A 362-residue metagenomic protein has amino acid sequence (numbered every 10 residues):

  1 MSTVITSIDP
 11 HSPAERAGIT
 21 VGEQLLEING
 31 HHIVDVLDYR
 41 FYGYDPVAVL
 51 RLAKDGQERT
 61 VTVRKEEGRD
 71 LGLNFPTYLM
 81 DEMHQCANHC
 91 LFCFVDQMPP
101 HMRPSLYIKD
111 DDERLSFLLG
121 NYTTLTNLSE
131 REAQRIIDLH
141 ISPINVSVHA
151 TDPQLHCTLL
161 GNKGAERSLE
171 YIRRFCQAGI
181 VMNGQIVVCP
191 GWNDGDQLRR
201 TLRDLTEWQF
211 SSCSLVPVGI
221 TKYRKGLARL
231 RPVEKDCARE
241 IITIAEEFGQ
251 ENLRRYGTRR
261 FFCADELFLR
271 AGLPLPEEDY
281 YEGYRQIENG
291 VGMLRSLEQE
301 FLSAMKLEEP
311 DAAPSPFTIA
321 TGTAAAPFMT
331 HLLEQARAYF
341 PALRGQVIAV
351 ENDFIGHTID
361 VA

Functional and structural regions predicted by a protein language model:
A14, G22-L25, L50, C93: Terminal peptide-recognition signature
R16-V34: Conserved PDZ fold ligand-binding element
H31-Y39, R59-V61: Short, Lys/Arg- and Gly-enriched loop/turn segments at beta-strand edges
L37-R51, E66-G68: Short, compositionally biased
G56-E58, E67-W208, G219-F248: Conserved Radical SAM active-site core
W192, Q209-D236, Y256-E278, N352-I359: Flexible glycine/acidic-rich beta-alpha junction loops that bind and position SAM and/or redox cofactors in anaerobic
R239-T321, Y339: Hard-cation-handling environments
L307-A362: Redox- and metal-dependent alpha/beta enzyme cores, enriched for Fe-S-associated oxidoreductases and cofactor-handling
